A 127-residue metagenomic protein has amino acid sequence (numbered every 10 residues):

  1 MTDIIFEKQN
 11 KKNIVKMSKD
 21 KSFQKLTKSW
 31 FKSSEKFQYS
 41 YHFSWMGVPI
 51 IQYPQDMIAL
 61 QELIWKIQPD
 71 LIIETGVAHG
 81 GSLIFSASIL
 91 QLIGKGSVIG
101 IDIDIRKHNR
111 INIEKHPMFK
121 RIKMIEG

Functional and structural regions predicted by a protein language model:
M1-T27: N-terminal auxiliary segments of SAM/dcSAM-dependent transferases
K8, S18-S22, S34-E35, Y39-Y41 (+3 more regions): Aromatic-enriched hydrophobic runs in primary sequence
Q24-Q52: Class I SAM-dependent transferase core
I50, P54-G127: S-adenosylmethionine/decaboxylated-SAM
